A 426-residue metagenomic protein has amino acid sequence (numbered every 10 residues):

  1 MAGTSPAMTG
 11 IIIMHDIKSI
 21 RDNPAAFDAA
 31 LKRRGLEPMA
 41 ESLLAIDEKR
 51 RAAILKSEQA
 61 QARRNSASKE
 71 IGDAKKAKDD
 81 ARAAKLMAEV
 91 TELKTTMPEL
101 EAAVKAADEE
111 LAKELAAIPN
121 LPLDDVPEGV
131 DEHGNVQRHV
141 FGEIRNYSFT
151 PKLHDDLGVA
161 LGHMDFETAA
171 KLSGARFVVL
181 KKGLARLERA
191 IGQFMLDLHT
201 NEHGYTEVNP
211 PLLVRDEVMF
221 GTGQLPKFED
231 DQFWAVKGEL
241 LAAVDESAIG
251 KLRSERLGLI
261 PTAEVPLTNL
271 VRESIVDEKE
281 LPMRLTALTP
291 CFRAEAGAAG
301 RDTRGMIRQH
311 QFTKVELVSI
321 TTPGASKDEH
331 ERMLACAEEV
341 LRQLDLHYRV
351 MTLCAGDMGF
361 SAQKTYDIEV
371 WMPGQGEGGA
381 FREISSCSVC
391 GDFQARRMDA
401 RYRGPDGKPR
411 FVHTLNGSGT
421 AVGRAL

Functional and structural regions predicted by a protein language model:
A2-T4: Extreme N-terminal basic, low-complexity initiation segments that serve as generic localization/processing leaders
P6-M8: A cross-taxon signal for low-complexity, glycine/charged-rich
G10-R145, H163, E167: N-terminal alpha-helical targeting/anchoring segments
H139-L426: TRNA-recognition modules of translation machinery and tRNA-sensing kinases, especially anticodon-binding
